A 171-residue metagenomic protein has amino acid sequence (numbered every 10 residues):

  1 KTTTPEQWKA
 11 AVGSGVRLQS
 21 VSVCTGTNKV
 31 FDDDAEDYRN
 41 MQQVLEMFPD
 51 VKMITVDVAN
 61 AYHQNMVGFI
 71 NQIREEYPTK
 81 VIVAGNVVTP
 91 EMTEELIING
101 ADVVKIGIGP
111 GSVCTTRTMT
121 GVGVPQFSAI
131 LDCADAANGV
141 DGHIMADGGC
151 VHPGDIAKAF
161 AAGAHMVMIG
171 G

Functional and structural regions predicted by a protein language model:
K1-H143, G171: Active-site entrance/lid segments in N-terminal catalytic domains of soluble metabolic enzymes
V140-I169: Repeat-solenoid scaffold signature
